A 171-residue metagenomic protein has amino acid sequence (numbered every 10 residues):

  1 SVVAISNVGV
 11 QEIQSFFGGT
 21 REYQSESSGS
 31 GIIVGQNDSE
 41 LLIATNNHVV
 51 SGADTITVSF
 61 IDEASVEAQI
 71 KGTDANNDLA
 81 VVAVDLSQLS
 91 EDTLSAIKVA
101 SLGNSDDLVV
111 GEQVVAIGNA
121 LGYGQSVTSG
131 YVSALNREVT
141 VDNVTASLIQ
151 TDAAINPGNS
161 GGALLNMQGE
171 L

Functional and structural regions predicted by a protein language model:
S1-L171: Serine-dependent protease modules
